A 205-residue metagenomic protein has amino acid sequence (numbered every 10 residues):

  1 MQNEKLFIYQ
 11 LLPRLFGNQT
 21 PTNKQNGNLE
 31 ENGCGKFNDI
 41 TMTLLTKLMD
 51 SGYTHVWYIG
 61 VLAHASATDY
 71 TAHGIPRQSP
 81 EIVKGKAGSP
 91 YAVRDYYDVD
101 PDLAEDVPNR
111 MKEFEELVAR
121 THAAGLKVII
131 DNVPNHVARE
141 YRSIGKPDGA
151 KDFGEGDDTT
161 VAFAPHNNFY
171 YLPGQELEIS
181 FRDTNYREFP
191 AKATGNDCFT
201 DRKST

Functional and structural regions predicted by a protein language model:
M1-K127, N135-V137, R142-K146, A150-H166 (+1 more regions): N-terminal structural segment of carbohydrate-active enzymes
